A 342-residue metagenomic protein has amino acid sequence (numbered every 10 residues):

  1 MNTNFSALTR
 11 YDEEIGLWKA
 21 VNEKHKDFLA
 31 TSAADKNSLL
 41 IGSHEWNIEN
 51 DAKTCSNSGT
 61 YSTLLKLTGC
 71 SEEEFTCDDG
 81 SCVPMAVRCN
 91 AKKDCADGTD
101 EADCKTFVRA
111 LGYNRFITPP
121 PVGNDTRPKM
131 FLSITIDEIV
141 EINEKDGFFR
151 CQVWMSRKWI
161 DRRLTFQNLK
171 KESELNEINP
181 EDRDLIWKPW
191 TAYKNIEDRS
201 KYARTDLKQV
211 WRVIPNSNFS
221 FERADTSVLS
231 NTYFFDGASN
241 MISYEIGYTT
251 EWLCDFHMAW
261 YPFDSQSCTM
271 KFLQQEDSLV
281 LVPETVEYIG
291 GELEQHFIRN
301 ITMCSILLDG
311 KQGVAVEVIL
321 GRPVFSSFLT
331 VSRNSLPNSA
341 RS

Functional and structural regions predicted by a protein language model:
M1-R88, K92-Q152, K158-N168, N179 (+1 more regions): Extracellular disulfide-rich modular ectodomains, prototypically LDL receptor class
N37, I41, K105-S342: Non-transmembrane, solvent-exposed beta-strand/loop segments in proteins with extracellular/lumenal exposure or large
